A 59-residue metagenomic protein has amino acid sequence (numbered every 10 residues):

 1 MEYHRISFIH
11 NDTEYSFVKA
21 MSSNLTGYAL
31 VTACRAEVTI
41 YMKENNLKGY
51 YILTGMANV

Functional and structural regions predicted by a protein language model:
M1-L30: N-terminal acidic leader/helix
R35, T39-V59: Short, mixed-charge low-complexity intrinsically disordered segments
